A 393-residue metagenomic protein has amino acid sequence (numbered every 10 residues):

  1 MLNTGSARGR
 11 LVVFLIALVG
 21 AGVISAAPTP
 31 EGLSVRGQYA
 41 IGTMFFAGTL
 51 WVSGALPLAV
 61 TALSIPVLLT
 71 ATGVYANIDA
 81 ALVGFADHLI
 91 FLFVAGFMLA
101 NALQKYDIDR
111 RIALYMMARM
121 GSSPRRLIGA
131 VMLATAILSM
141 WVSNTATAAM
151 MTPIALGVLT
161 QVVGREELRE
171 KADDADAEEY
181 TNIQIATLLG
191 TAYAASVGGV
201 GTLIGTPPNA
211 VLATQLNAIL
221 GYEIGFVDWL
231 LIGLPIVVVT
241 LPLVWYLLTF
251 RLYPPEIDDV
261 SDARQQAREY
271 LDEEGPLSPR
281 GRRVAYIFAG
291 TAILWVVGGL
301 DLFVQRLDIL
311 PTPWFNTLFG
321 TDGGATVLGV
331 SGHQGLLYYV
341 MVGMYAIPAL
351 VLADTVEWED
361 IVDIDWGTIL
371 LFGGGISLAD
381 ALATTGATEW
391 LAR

Functional and structural regions predicted by a protein language model:
M1-L92, A218-G221, D228-W390: Hydrophobic transmembrane alpha-helices of multi-pass small-molecule transporters
L2, T29, F46, A59-E178 (+1 more regions): Membrane-embedded alpha-helical segments and adjacent helix-loop junctions characteristic of multi-pass solute
L33-G37, A55, L103, G121-R125 (+7 more regions): Alpha-helix capping and helix-loop boundary segments enriched in small/acidic/polar residues
G42, A130, A134, G190-Y193 (+1 more regions): Alpha-helical membrane-protein architecture signal
T49-P57, A134-S143, A192-L203: Transmembrane alpha-helix interface/packing and boundary motifs in multi-pass membrane proteins, characterized by
R125-L133, Q184-L189, L230, V340-P348: Transmembrane alpha-helical segments of multi-pass small-molecule transport proteins
E167-D258, P276-S278: Membrane-core helix-loop-helix motifs of multi-pass transport proteins
